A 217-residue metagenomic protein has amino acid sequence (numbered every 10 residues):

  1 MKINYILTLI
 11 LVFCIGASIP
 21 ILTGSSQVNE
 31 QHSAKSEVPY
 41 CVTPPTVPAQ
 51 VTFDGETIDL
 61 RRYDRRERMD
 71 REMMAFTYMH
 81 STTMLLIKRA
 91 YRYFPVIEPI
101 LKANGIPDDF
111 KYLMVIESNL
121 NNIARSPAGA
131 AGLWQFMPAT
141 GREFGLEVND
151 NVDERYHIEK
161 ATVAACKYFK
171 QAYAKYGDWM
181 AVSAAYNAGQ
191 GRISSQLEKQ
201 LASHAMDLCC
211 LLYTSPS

Functional and structural regions predicted by a protein language model:
K2-G105: An acidic, Gly/Ser/Thr/Pro-rich helix-cap/linker signature
E72-M84, L120-P127, Q135-G177, L197-C210: Substrate-binding clefts and substrate-entry loops adjacent to catalytic sites of polymer-processing enzymes acting on
Y91-F94, E98, F110-Y112, M137-G141 (+5 more regions): Extracytoplasmic/secreted envelope proteins and their assembly/folding machinery, especially bacterial periplasmic
A103-D108, K175-Y176: Surface-exposed helix-capping loop/turn segments at secondary-structure junctions
I106-I123, V182-N187: Short, functionally critical alpha-helical segments immediately adjacent to catalytic or ligand/cofactor-binding
Y213-S217: Conserved small/polar residues in nucleotide/adenosyl-binding loops
